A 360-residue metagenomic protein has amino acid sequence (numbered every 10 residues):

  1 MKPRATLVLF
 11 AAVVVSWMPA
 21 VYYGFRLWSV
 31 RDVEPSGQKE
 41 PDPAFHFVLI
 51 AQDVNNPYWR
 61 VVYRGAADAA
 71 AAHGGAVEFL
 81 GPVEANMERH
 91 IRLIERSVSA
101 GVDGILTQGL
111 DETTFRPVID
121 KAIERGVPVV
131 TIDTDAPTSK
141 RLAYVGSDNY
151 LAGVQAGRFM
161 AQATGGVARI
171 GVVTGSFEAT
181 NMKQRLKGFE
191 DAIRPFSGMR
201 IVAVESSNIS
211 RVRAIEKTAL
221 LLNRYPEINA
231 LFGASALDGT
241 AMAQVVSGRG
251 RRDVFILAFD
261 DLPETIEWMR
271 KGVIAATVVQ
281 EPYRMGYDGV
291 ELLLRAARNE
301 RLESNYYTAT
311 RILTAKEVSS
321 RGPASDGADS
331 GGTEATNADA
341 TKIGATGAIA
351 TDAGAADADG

Functional and structural regions predicted by a protein language model:
L7-V13, V21-P35, I193, R284-G360: Hinge/cleft segment of the Venus flytrap/periplasmic-binding protein
F45-R64, A69, H73, E78-R92 (+5 more regions): Extracytoplasmic "Venus flytrap"
F47, A156-F196, A203-V204, L293 (+1 more regions): An alpha-beta-alpha
Y58-H73, A152-A156, T180-M199, R213 (+4 more regions): Short, solvent-exposed amphipathic alpha-helices that sit in or adjacent to ligand/effector-binding or catalytic
A71-N86, R169-V172, I193-V212: Short beta-strand elements in bilobed, periplasmic/extracellular small-molecule ligand-binding domains
T107-I123, F189, A203, S207-I266: Hydrophobic alpha-helical
T114-L151, L262-R270: Flexible loop/hinge segments that line or gate small-molecule binding clefts
V145-R169, R213-I215, T265, Q280-R298: Hydrophobic alpha-helical segments within soluble ligand-binding/sensing domains
